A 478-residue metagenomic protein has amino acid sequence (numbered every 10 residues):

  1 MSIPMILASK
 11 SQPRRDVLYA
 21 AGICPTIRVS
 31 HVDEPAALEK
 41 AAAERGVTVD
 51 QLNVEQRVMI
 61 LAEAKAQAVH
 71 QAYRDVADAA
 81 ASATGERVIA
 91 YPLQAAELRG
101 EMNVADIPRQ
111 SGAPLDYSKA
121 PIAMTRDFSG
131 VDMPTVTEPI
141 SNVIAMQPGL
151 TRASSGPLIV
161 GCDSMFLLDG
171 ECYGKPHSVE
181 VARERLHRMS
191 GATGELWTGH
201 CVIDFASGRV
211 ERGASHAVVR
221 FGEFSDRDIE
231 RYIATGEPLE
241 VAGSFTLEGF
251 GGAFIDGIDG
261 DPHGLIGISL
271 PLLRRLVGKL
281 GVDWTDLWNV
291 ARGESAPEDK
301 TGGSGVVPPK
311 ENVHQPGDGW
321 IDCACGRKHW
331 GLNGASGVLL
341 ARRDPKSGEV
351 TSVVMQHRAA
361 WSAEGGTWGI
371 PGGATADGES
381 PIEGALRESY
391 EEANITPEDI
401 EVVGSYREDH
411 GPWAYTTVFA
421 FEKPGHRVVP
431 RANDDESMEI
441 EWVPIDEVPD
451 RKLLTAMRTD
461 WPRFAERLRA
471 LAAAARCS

Functional and structural regions predicted by a protein language model:
M1-L158, P271, K279-P297: N-terminal polybasic phosphate/anion-binding patch
S2-D16, A20, A182, A192 (+2 more regions): GST superfamily/GST-like fold recognition
G161: Generic enzyme active-site microenvironment
S164-G194, F221: Active-site-adjacent loop/tail segments of enzyme domains
S164-L167, L196-I203, S336-L340: Short beta-strand scaffold segments in enzyme catalytic cores
L168-D169, D204-R209, R342-K346: Short acidic-glycine loop/turn motifs at beta-strand connectors
E294-T367, G373-H426, A473-S478: N-terminal leader/linker segments that precede catalytic domains of diphosphate-processing enzymes
Y406-D435, E441-E447, D460-A472: Active-site-adjacent beta-strand/loop module that shapes the phosphate/pyrophosphate-binding cleft
